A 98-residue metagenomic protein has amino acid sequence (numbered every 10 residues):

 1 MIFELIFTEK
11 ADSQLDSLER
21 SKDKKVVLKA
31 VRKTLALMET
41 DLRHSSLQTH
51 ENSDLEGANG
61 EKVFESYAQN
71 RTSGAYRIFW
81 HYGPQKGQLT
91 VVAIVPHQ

Functional and structural regions predicted by a protein language model:
M1-A75, G83-Q98: Basic, Lys/Arg-enriched alpha-helical interface segments
